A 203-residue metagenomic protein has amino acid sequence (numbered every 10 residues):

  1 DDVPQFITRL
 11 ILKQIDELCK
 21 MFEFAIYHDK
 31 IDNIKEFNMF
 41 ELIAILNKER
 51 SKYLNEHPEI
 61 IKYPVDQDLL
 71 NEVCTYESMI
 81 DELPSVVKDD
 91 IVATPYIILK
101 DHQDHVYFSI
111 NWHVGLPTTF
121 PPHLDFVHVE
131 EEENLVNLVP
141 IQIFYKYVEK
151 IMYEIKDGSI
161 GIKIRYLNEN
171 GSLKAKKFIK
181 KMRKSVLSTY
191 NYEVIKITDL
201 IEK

Functional and structural regions predicted by a protein language model:
D1-I60: Polyanion-binding and phosphate-handling cores
I7, K13-D16, H123, Q142 (+1 more regions): General detector of folded, globular domains
L18-M21, V86-D89, S185-S188: Surface-exposed polar/charged interaction patches
E23, H57-P58, D104, G158 (+2 more regions): Short, flexible coil/linker elements and helix-boundary hinge sites characteristic of intrinsically disordered
H28-K30, L99-K100, I110-W112, H128-E131 (+2 more regions): Surface-exposed beta-strand edges and flanking loops
E36-F40, S109-I110, R165, K176-K180: Short amphipathic beta-strand/extended segments with alternating polar/hydrophobic composition
N38-I155: Aromatic/basic-lined ligand-recognition segments that form π-stacking hydrophobic pockets flanked by Lys/Arg to engage
I143-K203: Extended, charged low-complexity segments that frequently continue into or abut oligomerization scaffolds
